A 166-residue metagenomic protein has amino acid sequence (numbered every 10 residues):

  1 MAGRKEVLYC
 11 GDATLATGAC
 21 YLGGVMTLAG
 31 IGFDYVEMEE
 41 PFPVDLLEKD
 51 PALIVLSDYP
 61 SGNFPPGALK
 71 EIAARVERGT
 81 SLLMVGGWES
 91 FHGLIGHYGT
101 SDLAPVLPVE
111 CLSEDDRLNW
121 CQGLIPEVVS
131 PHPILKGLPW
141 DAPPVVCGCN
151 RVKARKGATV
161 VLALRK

Functional and structural regions predicted by a protein language model:
M1, M84-K166: An acidic, glycine-rich "communication" segment
M1-G3, L8, D45-L46, V152: Short boundary motifs at domain starts and secondary-structure transition points
R4-D12, D50-H97: Short alpha-beta junction capping motif
E6-G30: Short, charged N-terminal beta->alpha structural module
L15-A19, P43-D45, F91-L94: Short, charged/polar "capping" segments at the starts of alpha-helices and the immediately preceding loops
T27-L47: A short, well-structured beta->alpha microelement
